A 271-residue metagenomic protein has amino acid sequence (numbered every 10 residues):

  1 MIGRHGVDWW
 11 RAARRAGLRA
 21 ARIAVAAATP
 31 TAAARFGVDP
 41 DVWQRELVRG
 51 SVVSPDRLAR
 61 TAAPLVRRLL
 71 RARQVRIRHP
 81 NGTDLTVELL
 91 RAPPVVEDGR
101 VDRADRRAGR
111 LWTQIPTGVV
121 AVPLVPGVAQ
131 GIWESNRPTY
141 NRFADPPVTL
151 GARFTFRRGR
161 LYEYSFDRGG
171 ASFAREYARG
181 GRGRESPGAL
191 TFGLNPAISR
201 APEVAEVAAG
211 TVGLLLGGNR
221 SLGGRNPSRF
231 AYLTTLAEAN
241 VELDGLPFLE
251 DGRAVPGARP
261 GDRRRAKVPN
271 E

Functional and structural regions predicted by a protein language model:
M1-Q130, A258-E271: Active-site bordering "gate/hinge" segments that shape substrate access to catalytic or cofactor-binding pockets
T29, G82, A92, P138-Y140 (+6 more regions): Short, glycine-/Ser/Thr-/acidic-enriched flexible segments
A32-R35, L85-E88, V95-D98, R142-A144 (+3 more regions): Short helix/loop capping segments that flank catalytic or ligand/cofactor-binding pockets
Q74-I77, A152, Y162-Y164, E238-P247: Short polybasic amphipathic segments
D98, S172-Y177, R253-V255, P260-D262: A short, polar/proline- and glycine-enriched secondary-structure boundary/capping micro-motif
V125-R175: Long, well-ordered mid-to-C-terminal structural blocks that present hydrophobic/aromatic surfaces
P147-V148, E163-N226, V241: Dual-mode signal for accessory low-complexity, basic/Gly-rich regions
R200-N270: Internal helix-turn-beta structural module
